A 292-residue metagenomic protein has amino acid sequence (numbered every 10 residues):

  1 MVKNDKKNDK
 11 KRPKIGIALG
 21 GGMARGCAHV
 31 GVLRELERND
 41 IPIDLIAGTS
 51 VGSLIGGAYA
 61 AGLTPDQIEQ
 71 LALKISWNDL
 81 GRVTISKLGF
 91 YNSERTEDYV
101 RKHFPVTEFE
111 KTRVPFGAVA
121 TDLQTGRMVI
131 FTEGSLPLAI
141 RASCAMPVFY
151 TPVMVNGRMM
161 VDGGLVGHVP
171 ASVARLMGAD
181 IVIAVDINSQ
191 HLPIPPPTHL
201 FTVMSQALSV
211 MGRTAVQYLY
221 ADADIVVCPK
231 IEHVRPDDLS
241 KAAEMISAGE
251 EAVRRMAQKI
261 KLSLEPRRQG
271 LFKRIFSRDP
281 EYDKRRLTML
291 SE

Functional and structural regions predicted by a protein language model:
M1-T49, G57-E292: Patatin-like phospholipase
